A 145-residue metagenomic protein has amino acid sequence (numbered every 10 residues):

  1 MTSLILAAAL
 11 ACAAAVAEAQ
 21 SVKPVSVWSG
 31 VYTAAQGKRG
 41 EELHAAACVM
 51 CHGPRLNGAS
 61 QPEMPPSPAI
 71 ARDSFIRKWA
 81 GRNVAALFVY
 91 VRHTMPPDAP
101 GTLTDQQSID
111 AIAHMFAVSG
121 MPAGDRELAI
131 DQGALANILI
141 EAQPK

Functional and structural regions predicted by a protein language model:
T2-A13: Bacterial N-terminal signal peptides
C12, A17-W28, N137-K145: Compositionally biased, proline/threonine/alanine/serine-rich low-complexity intrinsically disordered stretches
E18-L43, A59: Electrostatic cytochrome c docking/interface patches
V31-A34, R55-Y90: Gly/Gly-Pro-rich "capping" loops immediately C-terminal to redox-active cysteine motifs in periplasmic/lumenal
K38-V49, E63, G81, D105: Sequence context surrounding c-type heme c attachment/ligation sites in exported
G40, H44-R55, A111, M115: The canonical Cys-X-X-Cys-His
P100-K145: Flexible coil segments in periplasmic/lumen-exposed cytochrome c-class electron-transfer proteins
